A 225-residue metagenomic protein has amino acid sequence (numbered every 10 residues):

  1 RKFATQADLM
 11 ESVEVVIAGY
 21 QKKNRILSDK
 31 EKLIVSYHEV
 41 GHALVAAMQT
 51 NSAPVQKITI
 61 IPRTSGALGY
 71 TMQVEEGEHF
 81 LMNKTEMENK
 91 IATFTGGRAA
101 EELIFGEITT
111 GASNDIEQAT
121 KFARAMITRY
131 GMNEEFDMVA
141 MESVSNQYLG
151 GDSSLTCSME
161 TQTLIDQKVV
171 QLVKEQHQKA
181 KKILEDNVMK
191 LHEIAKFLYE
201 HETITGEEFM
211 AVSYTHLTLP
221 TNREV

Functional and structural regions predicted by a protein language model:
R1-D8, V16-L33, G131-D137: C-terminal helical "lid" subdomain and adjoining coupling/linker elements of P-loop NTPases
D8, E208, T221: Ca2+-coordinating acidic residues in Ca2+-binding motifs
M10-V15, T64-A67: Short, conserved phosphate-binding/catalytic loop or strand-edge motifs used in phosphoryl-/nucleotidyl-transfer
L33-Y37, A43-L217: Soluble catalytic regions of large protease machineries
E39-V40, V225: Generic detector of well-ordered alpha-helical packing
H216-V225: Single conserved hydrophobic/aromatic residue that forms the stacking wall/gate of nucleotide- or nucleobase-binding
